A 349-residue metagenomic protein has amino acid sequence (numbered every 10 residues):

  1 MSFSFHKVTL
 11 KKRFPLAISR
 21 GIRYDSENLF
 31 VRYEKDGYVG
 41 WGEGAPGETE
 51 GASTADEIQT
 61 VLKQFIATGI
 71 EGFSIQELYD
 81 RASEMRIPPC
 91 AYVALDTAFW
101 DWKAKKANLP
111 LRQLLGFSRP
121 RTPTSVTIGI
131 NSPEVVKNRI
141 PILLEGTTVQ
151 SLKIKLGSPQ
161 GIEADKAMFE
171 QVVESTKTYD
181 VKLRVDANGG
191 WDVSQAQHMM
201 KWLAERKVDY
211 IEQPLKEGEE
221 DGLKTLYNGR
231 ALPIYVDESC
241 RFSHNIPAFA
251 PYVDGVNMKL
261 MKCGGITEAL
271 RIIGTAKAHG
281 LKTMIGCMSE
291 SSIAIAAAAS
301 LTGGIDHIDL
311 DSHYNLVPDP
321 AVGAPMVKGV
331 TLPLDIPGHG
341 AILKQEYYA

Functional and structural regions predicted by a protein language model:
M1-D56: N-terminal basic, low-complexity leaders that serve as flexible interaction/assembly modules and, when applicable, as
M1-K11, I18-G21, N28, M288-A349: Flexible C-terminal active-site loop/helix
V31, G37, L95, N108 (+8 more regions): Conserved, mostly hydrophobic/aromatic
Y33-K35, V39-K106: Metal- or metallocofactor-binding catalytic centers and their adjacent structured scaffolds across diverse enzyme
G40-G42, T122-I128, Q150-I154, L183-A187 (+5 more regions): Hydrophobic faces of well-ordered beta-strands that scaffold small-molecule active sites in alpha/beta enzyme cores
K63, D96, W100-D101, E170 (+2 more regions): Predominant activation on well-ordered alpha-helical scaffold segments within soluble catalytic domains
Q113-R230: Metal-dependent enolase-superfamily TIM-barrel catalytic cores that perform enediolate-based chemistry
G218-D311: Catalytic alpha/beta core domains of metabolic enzymes, predominantly
